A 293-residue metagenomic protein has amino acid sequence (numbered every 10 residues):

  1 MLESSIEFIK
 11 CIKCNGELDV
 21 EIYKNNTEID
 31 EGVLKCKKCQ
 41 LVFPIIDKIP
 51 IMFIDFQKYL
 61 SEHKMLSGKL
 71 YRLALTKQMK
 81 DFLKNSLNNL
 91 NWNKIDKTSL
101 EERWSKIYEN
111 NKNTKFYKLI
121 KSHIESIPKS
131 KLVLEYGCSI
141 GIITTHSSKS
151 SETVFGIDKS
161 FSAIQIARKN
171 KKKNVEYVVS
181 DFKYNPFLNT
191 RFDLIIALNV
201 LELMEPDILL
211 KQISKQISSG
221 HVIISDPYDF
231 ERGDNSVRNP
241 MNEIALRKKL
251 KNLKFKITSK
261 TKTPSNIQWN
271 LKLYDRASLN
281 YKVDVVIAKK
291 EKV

Functional and structural regions predicted by a protein language model:
M1-L73: N-terminal accessory segments
I54-P128: Conserved class I S-adenosyl-L-methionine
L134, I140-Y184: Class I SAM-dependent methyltransferase SAM/SAH-binding core
I196: A conserved beta-strand element that flanks and buttresses the S-adenosyl-L-methionine
L203-I213: A short, conserved alpha-helix within the catalytic core of class I
G220-E231: Conserved beta-strand signature within the Rossmann-like core of class I S-adenosyl-L-methionine
N235-K260: Conserved Class I S-adenosyl-L-methionine
K256-V286: Class I S-adenosyl-L-methionine
